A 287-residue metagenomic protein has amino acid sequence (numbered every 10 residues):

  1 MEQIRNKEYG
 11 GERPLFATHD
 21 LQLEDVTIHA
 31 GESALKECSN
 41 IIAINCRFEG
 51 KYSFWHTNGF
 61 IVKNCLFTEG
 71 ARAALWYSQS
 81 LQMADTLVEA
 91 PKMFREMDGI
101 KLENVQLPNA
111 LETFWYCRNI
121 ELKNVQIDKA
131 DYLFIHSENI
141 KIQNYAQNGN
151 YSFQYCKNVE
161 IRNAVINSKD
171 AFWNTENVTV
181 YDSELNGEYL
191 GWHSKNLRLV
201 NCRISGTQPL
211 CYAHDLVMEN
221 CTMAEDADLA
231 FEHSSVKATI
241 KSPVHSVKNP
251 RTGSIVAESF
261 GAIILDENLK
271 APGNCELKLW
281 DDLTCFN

Functional and structural regions predicted by a protein language model:
M1-N287: Long, distal/terminal scaffolding or interaction modules with repetitive or compositionally biased sequence
